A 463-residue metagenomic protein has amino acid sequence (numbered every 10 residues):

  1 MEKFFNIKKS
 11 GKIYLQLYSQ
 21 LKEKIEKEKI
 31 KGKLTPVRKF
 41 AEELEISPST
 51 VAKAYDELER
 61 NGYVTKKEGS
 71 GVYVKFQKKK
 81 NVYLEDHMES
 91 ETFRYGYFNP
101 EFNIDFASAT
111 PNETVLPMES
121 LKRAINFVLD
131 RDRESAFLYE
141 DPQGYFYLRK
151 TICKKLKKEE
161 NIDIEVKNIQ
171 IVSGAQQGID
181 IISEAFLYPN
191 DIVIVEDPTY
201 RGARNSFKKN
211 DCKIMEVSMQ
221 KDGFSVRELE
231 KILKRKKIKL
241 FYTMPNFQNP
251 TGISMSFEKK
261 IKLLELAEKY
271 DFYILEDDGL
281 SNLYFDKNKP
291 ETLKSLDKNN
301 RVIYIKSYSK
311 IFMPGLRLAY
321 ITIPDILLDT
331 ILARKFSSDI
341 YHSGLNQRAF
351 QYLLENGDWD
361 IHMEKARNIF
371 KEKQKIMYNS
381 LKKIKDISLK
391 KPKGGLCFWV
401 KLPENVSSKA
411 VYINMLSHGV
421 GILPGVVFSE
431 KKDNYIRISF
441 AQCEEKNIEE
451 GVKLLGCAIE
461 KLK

Functional and structural regions predicted by a protein language model:
M1-N126, F336-H342, P403, K409-S417 (+3 more regions): N-terminal basic, amphipathic alpha-helical segments
A41, I323, W399-E404, I422-E460: Conserved PLP-binding active-site segment of the aspartate aminotransferase-like
L44, N210, K236, K269-Y270 (+3 more regions): Helix C-cap/helix->beta junction micro-motif
T65, I303, S388, G421-I422: Short beta-strand(s) of the beta-wing in winged-helix/HTH DNA-binding folds
A136-Y270, N282-L283, N288-L296, F370 (+2 more regions): Conserved core of the PLP fold type I
K298-N368: Conserved core segment of the aminotransferase class I/II
N368-Y378, S388-K401: Conserved glycine-rich beta-strand-loop-beta hairpin in the small C-terminal domain of fold type I
